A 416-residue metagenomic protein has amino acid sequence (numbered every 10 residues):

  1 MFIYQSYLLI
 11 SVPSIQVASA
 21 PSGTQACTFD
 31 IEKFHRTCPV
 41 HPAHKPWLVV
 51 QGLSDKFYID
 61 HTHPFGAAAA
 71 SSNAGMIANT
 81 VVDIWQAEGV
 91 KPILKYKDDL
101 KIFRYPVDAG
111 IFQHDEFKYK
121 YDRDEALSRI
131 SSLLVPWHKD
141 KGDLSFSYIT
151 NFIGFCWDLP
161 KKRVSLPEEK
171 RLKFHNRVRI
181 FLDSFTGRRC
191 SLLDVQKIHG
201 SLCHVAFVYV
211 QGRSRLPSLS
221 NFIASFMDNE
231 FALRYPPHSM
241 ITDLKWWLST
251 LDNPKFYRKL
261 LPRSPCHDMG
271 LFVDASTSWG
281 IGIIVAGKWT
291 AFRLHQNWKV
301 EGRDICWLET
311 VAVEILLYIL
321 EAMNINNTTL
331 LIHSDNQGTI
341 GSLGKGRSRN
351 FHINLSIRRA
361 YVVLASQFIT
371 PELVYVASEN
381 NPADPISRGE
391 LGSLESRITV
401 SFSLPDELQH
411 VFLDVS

Functional and structural regions predicted by a protein language model:
M1-G75, L172-S220: Catalytic-core region of right-hand nucleic acid polymerases
Q5-S6, I10, P92-L94, F103-I180 (+1 more regions): Polymerase palm active-site segment centered on the conserved acidic dipeptide of motif C
I10-A18, I77-Q86, W307-T329, R358-S366: Metal-dependent nuclease catalytic cores in nucleic-acid-processing enzymes, especially RNase H-like/related
T28-E32, G66, G89-H114, Y148-C156 (+2 more regions): Catalytic palm active-site di-aspartate
D55-T80, V285-V311, G338-R347, F351: A short, polar/acidic, helix/strand-boundary loop motif
S71-E125, L316-S334: Active-site palm subdomain of RNA-directed nucleic acid polymerases
L144-L260, D384: C-terminal reverse transcriptase regions that engage the nucleic-acid substrate
K197, I319-S416: RNase H-like nuclease module associated with reverse transcription
